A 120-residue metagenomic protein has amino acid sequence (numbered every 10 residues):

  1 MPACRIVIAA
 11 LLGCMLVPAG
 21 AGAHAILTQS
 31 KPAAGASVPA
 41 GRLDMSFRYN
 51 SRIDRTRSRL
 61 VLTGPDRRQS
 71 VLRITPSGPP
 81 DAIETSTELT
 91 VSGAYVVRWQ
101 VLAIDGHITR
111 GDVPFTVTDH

Functional and structural regions predicted by a protein language model:
M1-I8: Bacterial N-terminal signal peptides that target proteins for export
A9-P18: Bacterial N-terminal signal peptides
G22-T28, A34, P39, I108-H120: Extracytoplasmic/periplasmic copper-protein system
G41-M45: Structural beta-strand segments of beta-rich domains
S46-S70: Short, surface-exposed alpha-helix to beta-strand junction/turn motifs within ectodomains of secreted and cell-envelope
P79-E84: Aromatic sugar-binding surface patches on proteins that engage polysaccharides or sugar-phosphate polymers
E88-G93: Surface-exposed, short loops/turns at beta-strand junctions within beta-sandwich domains
R98-D112: Short, exposed beta-strand-loop hairpins at the edges of beta-sheets in extracellular/periplasmic proteins
